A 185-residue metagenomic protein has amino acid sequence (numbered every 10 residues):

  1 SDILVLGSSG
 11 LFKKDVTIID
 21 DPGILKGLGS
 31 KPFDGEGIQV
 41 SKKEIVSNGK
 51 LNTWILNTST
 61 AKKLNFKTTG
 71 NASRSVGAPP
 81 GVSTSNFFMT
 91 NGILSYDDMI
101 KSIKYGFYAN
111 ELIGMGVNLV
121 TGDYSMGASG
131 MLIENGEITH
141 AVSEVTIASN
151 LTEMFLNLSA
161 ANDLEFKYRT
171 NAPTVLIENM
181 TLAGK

Functional and structural regions predicted by a protein language model:
D2-K185: Dual-mode signal for accessory low-complexity, basic/Gly-rich regions
